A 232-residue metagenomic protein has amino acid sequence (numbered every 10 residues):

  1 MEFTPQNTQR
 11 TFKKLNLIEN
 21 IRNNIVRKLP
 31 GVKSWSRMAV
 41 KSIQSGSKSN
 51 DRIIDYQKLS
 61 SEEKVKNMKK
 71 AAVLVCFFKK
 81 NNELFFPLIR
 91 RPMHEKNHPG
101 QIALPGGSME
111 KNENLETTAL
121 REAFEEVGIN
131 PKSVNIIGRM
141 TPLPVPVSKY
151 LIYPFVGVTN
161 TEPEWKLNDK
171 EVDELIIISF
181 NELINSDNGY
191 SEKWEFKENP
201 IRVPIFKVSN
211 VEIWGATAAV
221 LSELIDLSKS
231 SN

Functional and structural regions predicted by a protein language model:
M1-Q101, S108-E125, I129-R139, L143-E162 (+1 more regions): N-terminal leader/linker segments that precede catalytic domains of diphosphate-processing enzymes
L167-S209: NUDIX/MutT-family hydrolases
